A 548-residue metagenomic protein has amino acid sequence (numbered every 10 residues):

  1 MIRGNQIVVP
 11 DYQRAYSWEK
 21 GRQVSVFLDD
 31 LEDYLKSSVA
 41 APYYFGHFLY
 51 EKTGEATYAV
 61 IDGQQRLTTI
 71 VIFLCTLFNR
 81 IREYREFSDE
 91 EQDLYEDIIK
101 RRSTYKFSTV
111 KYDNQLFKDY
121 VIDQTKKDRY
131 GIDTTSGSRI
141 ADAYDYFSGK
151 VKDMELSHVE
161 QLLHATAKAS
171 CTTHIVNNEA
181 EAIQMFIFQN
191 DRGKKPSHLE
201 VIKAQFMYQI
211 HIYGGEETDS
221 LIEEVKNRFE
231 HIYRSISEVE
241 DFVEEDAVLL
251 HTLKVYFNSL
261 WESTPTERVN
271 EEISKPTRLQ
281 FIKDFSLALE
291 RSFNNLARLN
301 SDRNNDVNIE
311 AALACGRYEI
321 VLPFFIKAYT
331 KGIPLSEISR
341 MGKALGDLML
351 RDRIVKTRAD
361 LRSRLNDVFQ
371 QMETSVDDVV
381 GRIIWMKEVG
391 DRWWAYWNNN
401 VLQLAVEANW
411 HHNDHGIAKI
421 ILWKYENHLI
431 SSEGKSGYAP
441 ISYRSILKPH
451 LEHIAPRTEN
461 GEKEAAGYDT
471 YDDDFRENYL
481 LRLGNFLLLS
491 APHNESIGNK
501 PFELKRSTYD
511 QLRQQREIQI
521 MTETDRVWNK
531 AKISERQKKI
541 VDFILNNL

Functional and structural regions predicted by a protein language model:
M1-G4, V39-G54, L156-L163, A288-R303 (+2 more regions): Active-site-adjacent bridging/hinge elements
M1-L260, N499-P501, R506-L548: Glycine- and hydrophobic-rich flexible loops that cap the catalytic core of alpha/beta enzyme folds
L28-A56, V380-I520: Betabetaalpha-Me/HNH-type nuclease active-site subdomain
Y58-R66, Q161-T166, H174-E181, E310-Y318 (+4 more regions): Secondary-structure capping and boundary motifs in well-ordered enzyme cores
T76, R80-E83, D191, A328-K331 (+4 more regions): Amphipathic alpha-helical interaction surfaces
R80-Y84, G193-K195, Y213, T330-I338 (+1 more regions): Short helix-capping/linker segments at secondary-structure and domain boundaries
F186, I326, G342, G346 (+5 more regions): Generic hydrophobic alpha-helical scaffold/packing signal
L199-I202, Q209-Y425: A cross-family structural signal marking well-folded subdomains
